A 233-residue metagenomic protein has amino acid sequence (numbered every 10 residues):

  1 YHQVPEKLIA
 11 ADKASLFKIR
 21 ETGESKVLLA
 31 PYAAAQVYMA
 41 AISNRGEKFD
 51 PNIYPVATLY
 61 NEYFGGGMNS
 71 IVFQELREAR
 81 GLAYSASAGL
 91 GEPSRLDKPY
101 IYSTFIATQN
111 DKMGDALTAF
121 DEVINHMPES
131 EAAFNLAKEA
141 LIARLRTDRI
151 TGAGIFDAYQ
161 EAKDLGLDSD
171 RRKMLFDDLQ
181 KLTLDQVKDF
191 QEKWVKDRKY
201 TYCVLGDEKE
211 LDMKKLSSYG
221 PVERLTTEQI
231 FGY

Functional and structural regions predicted by a protein language model:
Y1-H2, A57-G67, A119-H126: Bilobed periplasmic-binding protein/Venus flytrap-like ligand-binding cleft at the lobe interface of extracytoplasmic
Y1-K48, V204-Y233: An aromatic/glycine/proline-enriched structural segment found at the starts of mature extracellular/organellar domains
E6-D12, L29, Y54-V56, S70-E75 (+2 more regions): A generic short-segment signal for beta-strand/edge and adjacent turn/coil regions
Q36-E47, F73-H126, E131-L184, E192 (+1 more regions): M16 family metallopeptidases and their MPP-like homologs
A41, P51-G65, S70-Q74: Active/ligand-binding-proximal structured segments within catalytic/core domains that scaffold catalytic residues
M68, K112, K209-D212: Short phosphate-engaging motifs
N69-S70, I155, Q229-G232: A C-terminal, polar beta->alpha supersecondary segment
